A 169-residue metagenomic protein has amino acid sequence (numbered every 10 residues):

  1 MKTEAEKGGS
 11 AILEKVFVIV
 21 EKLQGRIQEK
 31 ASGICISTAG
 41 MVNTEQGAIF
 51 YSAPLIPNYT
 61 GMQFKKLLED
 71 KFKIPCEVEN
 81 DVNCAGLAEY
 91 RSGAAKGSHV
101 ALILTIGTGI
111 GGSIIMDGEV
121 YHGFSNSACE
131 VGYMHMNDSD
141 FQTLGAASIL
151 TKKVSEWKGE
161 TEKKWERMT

Functional and structural regions predicted by a protein language model:
K2, Q24-G25: Amphipathic alpha-helical linker/stalk segments
E4, G8-G9, E69-K71, E77-E79 (+1 more regions): Glycine/GP-enriched mid-protein hinge/lid loop-to-helix segment characteristic of carbohydrate kinases
A5-F17, E21, E29-I34, M41-V100: Glycine-rich phosphate-binding loop and adjoining helix at the ATP-binding site of ATP-dependent phosphoryl-transfer
G25-K30, E162: Surface-exposed helix-capping loop/turn segments at secondary-structure junctions
A39-V42, G107-G109: Short glycine-rich anion-binding loops that position phosphate/pyrophosphate groups of nucleotides and phosphorylated
